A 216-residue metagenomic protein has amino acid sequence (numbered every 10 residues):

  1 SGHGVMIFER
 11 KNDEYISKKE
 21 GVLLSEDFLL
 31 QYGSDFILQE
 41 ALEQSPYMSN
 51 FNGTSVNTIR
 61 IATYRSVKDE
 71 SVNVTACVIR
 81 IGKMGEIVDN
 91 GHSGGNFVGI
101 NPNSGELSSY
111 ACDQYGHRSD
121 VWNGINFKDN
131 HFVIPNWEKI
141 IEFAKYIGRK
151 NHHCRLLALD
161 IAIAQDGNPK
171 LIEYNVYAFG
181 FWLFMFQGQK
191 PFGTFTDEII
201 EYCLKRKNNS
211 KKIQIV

Functional and structural regions predicted by a protein language model:
S1-L24: Glycine-rich phosphate-binding loop of ATP-grasp-fold ATP-dependent ligases
H3, N57-I59, I172: Change "...and in nucleic-acid phosphodiester-cleaving endonucleases..." to "...and in nucleic-acid processing enzymes
E9, T63-V67, I163-Q165: Short, low-complexity Ser/Thr-rich regulatory SLiMs
K18-S109: Phosphate-binding site of ATP-dependent enzymes
T54-V56, K139, L156: Short, well-structured alpha-helical interface segments that form or flank functional binding sites
N103-I125: A glycine-rich, aromatic-flanked flexible loop/lid motif
H117-K139, K145, R149-C154, I163-V216: C-terminal active-site "lid" helix and adjoining low-complexity regulatory extension at the edge of ATP-using catalytic
